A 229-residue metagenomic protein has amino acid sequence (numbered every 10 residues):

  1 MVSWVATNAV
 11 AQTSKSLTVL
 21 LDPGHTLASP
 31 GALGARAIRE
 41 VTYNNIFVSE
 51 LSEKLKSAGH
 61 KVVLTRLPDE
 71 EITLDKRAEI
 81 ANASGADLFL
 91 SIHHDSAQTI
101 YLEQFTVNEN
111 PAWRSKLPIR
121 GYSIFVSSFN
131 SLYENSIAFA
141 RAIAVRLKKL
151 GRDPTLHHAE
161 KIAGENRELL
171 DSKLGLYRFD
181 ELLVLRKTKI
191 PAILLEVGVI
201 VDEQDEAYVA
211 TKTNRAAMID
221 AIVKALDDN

Functional and structural regions predicted by a protein language model:
M1-S3: N-terminal export/membrane-targeting signals
A9-T13: Boundary at the C-terminal end of the N-terminal hydrophobic targeting segment
S14, T42-N229: Active-site-proximal helix/loop segments of hydrolytic enzymes
S16-V19: Nucleotide donor/acceptor-binding cores
D22-A28: Short acidic/polar micro-motifs centered on Gly/Asp/Asn
T26, L33, I200: Gly/Ser/Thr-rich beta-alpha loop segments that engage phosphate groups in nucleotides
G31-I46: Glycine- and acidic-residue-enriched helix-capping/strand-helix junction motifs
